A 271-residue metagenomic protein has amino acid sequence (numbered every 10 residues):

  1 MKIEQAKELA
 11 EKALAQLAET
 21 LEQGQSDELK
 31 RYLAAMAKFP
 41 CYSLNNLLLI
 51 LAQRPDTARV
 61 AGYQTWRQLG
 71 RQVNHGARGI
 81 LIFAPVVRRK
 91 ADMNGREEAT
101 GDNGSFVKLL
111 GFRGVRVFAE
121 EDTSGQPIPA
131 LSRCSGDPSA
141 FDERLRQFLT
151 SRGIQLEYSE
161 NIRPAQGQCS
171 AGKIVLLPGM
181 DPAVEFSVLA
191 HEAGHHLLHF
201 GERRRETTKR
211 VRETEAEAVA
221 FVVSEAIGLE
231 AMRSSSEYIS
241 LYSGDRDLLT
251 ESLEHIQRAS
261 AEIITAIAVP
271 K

Functional and structural regions predicted by a protein language model:
M1-K271: N-terminal accessory/interface modules of nucleic-acid-binding and processing proteins
